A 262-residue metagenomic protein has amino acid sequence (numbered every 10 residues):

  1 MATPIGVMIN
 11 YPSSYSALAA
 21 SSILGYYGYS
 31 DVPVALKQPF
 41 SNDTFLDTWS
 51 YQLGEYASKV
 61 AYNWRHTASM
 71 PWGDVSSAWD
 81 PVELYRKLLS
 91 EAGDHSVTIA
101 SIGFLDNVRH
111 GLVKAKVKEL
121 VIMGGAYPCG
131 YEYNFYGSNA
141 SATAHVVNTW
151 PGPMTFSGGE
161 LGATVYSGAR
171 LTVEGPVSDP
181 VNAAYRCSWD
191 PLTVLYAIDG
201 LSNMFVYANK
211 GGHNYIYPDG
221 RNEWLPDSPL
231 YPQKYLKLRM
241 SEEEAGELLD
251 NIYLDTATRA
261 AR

Functional and structural regions predicted by a protein language model:
M1-R262: N-terminal acidic, glycine/proline-rich low-complexity segments
